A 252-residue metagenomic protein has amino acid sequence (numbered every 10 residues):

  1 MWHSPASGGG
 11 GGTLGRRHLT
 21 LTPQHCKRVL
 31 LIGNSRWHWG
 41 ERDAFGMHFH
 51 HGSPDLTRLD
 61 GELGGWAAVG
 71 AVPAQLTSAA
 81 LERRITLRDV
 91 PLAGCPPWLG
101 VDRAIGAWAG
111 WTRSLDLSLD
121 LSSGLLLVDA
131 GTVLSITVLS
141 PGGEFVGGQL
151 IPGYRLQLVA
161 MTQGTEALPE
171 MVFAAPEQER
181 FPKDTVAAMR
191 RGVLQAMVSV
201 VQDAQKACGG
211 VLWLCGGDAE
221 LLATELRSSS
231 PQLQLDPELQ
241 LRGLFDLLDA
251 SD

Functional and structural regions predicted by a protein language model:
W2, R17, L21-A44, S122-F145 (+1 more regions): Gly/Thr-rich phosphate-binding beta-strand-loop-beta motif of the actin/hexokinase/Hsp70
L31, A104-A107, L233-D252: Glycine-rich phosphate-binding/hydrolytic loop that grips phosphoryl groups
D43-L59: A short, well-structured beta->alpha microelement
E62-V72, G210-D218: Short glycine-rich phosphate-binding loop at a beta-alpha junction
L81-A93, R227-F245: Conserved phosphate-binding/catalytic loops in two-lobed NTP-binding clefts
L81-W111: Glycine/small-residue-rich loop that forms an oxyanion/phosphate-binding "nest" at active or ligand-binding sites
D102-D116, V146-R191, L247-A250: Glycine-rich phosphate-binding loop plus the immediately following alpha-helix
E177-V211, D218: Adenine-nucleotide phosphate-binding core of ATP-dependent small-molecule kinases
